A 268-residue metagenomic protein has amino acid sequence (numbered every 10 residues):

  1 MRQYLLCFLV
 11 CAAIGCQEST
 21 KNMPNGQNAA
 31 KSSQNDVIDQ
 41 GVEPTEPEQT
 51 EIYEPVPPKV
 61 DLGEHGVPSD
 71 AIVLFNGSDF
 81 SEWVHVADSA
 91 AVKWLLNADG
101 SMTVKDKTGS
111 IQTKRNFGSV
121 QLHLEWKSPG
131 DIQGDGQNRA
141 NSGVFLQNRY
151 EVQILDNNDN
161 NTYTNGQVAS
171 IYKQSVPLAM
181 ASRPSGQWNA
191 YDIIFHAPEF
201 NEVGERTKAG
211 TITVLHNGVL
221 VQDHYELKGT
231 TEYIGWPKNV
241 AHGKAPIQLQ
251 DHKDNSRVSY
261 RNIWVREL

Functional and structural regions predicted by a protein language model:
M1-Y4: Positively charged n-region of N-terminal signal peptides that target proteins for export
L6-F8: Sec-dependent N-terminal signal peptides
I14-G15: C-terminal motif of bacterial Sec signal peptides marking the signal peptidase cleavage site
E18-L268: Carbohydrate-interacting regions of secretory-pathway proteins
